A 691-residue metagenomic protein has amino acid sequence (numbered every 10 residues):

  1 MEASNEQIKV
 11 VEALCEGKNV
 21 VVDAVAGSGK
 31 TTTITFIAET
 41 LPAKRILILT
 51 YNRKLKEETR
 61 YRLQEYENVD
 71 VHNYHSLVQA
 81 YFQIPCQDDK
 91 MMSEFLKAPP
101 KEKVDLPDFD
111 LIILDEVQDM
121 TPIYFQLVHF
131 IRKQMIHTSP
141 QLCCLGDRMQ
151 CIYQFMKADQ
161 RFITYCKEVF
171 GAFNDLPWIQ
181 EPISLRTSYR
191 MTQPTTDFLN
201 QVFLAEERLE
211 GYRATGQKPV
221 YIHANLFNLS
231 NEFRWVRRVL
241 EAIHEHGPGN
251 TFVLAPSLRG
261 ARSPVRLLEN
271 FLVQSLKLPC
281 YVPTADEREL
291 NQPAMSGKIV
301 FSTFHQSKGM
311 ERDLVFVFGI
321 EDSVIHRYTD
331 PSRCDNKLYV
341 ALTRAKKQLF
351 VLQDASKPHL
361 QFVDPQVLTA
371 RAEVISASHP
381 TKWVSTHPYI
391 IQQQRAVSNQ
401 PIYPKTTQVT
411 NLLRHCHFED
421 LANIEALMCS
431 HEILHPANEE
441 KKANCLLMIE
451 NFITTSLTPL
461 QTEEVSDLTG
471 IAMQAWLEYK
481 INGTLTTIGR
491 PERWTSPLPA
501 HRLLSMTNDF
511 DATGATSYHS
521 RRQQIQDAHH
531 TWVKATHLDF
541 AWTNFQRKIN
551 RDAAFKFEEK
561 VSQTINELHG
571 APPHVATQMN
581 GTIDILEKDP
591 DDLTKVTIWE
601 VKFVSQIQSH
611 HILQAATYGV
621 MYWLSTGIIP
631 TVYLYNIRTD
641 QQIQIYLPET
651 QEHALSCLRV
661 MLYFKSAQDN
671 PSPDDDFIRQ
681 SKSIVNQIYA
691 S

Functional and structural regions predicted by a protein language model:
M1-A13: Pre-P-loop entry segment of helicase/translocase ATPase cores
A3-E6, N19-R45, T50-K54, L111 (+6 more regions): Conserved helicase motor core of SF1/SF2 NTP-dependent helicases
L14, K90-D110, K133-H137, E311: Short basic/glycine-enriched coil/helix segment immediately N-terminal to the Walker B
T50-N52, E57-E58, L63-L96: Inter-Walker segment of RecA-like/P-loop motor cores
N68-H72, V273-R288: Conserved RecA-like helicase motor-core motifs
Q353-K357, P573-R659: Nucleic-acid nuclease catalytic cores
V367-V374, Y633-S691: Domain-level recognition of nuclease-like catalytic cores that cleave nucleotide substrates
I375-T582: Metal-dependent nuclease catalytic cores that hydrolyze phosphodiester bonds in DNA/RNA, characterized by
